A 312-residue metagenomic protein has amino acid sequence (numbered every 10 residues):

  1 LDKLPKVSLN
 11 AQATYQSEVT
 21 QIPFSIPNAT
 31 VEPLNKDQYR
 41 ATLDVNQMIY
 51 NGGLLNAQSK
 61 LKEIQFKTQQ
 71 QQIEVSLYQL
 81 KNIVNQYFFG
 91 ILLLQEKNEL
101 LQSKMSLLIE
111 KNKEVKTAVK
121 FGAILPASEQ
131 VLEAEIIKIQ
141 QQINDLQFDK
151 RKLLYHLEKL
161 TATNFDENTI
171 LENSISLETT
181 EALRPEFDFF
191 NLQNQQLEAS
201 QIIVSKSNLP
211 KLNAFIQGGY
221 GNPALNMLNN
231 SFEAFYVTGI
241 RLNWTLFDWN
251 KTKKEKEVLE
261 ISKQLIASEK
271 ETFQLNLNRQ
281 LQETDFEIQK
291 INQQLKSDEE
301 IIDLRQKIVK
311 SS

Functional and structural regions predicted by a protein language model:
L1, S76, L80-E99, T117 (+4 more regions): Amphipathic alpha-helical coiled-coil segments
L4, K81, A162, L209 (+2 more regions): ATP/adenylate-binding site constellation spanning eukaryotic-like Ser/Thr protein kinases, ABC-transporter
K6-F24, N35, N46-V75, N208-Y236 (+2 more regions): Small/polar (Gly/Ser/Thr/Ala-rich) solvent-exposed segments that form structured loops/beta-strands/short helices used
A29-V31: Surface-exposed strand-loop-strand hairpins of Gram-negative outer-membrane beta-barrel proteins
T42-D44, F88, V237-R241, D285: Membrane-embedded beta-strand positions in outer-membrane beta-barrel channels/transporters
S76-D188, Q195, T284-I291: Periplasmic alpha-helical coiled-coil/stalk elements that build and connect Gram-negative outer-membrane
I175-G221: Acidic, glycine-rich loop-and-beta core segments that form the ion-binding/anion-interacting portion of active sites
